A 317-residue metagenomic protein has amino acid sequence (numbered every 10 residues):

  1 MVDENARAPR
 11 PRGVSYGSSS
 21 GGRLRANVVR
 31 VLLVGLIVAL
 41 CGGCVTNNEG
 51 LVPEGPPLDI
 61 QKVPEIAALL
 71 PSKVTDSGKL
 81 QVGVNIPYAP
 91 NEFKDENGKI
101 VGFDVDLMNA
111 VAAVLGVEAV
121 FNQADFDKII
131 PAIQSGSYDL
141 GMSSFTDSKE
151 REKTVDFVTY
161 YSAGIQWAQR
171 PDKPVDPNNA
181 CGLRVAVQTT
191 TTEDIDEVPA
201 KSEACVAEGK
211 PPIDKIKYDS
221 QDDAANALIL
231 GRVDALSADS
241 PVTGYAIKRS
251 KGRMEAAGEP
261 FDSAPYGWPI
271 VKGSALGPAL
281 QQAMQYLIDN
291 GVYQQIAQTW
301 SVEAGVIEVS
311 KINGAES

Functional and structural regions predicted by a protein language model:
E4-L32: Bacterial N-terminal signal peptides that target proteins for export
L40-G43: C-terminal motif of bacterial Sec signal peptides marking the signal peptidase cleavage site
V45-T46, L51-P64, M108, A113 (+3 more regions): Extended ligand-binding regions for polar small-molecule ligands
L51-S144, T299: Extracytoplasmic small-molecule ligand-binding "clamshell" domains of the periplasmic binding protein/Venus flytrap
I86, Y161-Q169, G244, K248-Q285 (+1 more regions): Periplasmic-binding protein-like
I100-A113, F145, A163-S220, A225 (+2 more regions): Bilobed "Venus flytrap"/periplasmic-binding protein-like clamshell domains and structurally analogous long
E118-A180: Acidic, polar ligand-binding/catalytic clefts
F145-E152, P199, I229-D262: A ligand-binding cleft/hinge motif common to bilobed small-molecule-binding domains
